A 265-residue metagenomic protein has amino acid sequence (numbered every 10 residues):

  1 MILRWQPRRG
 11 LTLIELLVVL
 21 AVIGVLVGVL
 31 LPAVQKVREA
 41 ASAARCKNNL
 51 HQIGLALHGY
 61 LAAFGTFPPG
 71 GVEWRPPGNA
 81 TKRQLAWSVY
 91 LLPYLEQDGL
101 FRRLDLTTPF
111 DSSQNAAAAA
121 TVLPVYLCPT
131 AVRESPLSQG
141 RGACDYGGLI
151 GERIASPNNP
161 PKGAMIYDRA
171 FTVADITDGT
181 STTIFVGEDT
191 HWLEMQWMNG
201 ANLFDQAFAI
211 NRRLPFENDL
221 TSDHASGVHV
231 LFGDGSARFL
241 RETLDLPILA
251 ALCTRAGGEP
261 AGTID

Functional and structural regions predicted by a protein language model:
M1-L11, W74-R75: N-terminal leader/signal peptides at the extreme start of proteins
R4, K36, T66: Conserved beta-strand positions that form and line the central face of beta-propeller blades
L11-A21: N-terminal signal-anchor/signal peptide hydrophobic helix marking the start of the first transmembrane segment
L13, V34-V37, A41: Helix-terminus/capping and membrane-interface signal
L16, V25, V29, A40-D265: Surface-exposed loop/linker segments characteristic of extracytoplasmic
